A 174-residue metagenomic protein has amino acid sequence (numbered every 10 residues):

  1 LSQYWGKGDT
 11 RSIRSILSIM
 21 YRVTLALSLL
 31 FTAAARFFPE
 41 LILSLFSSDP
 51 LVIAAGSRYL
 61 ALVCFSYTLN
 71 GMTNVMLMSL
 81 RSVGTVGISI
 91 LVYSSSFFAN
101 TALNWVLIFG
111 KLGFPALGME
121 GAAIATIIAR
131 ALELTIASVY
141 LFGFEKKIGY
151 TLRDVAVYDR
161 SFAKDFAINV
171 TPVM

Functional and structural regions predicted by a protein language model:
L1-S66, F114-T171: Short alpha-helical transmembrane segments in multi-pass integral membrane proteins
T24, S79-V106, A123-I127: Alpha-helical transmembrane segments of multi-pass membrane transporters/permeases
P39-E40, N74-L77, N104: Interfacial helix-capping/hinge residues at the ends of transmembrane alpha-helices
V63-M76: Hydrophobic alpha-helical transmembrane segments of polytopic membrane proteins
T73, L103, E133-I136: Membrane-embedded alpha-helical transmembrane segments of multi-pass integral membrane proteins
G110: Glycan-recognition patch characteristic of GH18 chitinases/ENGases and related GlcNAc/peptidoglycan-binding proteins
